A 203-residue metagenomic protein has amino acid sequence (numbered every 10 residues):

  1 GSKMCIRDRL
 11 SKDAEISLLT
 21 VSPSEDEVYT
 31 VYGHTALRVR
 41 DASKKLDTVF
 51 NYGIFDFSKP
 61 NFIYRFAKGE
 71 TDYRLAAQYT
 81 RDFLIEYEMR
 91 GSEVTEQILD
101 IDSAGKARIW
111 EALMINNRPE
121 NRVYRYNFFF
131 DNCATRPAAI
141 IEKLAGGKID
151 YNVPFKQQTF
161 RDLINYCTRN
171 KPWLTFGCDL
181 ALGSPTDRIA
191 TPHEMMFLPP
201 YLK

Functional and structural regions predicted by a protein language model:
G1-I6: Short, small-residue-biased leader/transition segments that mark boundaries at the very start of proteins
R7-R9, D41-L46, D100-G105: A short, structured loop/turn motif at beta-sheet edges
L10-L19, L113-P119: Catalytic-site beta-strand/loop segments enriched in glycine and acidic/polar residues
K12-S92: Glycine-rich catalytic cores of cysteine/serine-nucleophile enzymes that process amide/ester linkages in cell-envelope
P23-D26, S92-D100, P119-F128: Second-shell loop/turn segments in exported
H34, D47, E96, A134 (+1 more regions): Extracellular structured ligand-interaction cores
D102-M114: A structural motif
I115-K203: Activation targets extended, charge/polar-rich intrinsically disordered C-terminal tails
